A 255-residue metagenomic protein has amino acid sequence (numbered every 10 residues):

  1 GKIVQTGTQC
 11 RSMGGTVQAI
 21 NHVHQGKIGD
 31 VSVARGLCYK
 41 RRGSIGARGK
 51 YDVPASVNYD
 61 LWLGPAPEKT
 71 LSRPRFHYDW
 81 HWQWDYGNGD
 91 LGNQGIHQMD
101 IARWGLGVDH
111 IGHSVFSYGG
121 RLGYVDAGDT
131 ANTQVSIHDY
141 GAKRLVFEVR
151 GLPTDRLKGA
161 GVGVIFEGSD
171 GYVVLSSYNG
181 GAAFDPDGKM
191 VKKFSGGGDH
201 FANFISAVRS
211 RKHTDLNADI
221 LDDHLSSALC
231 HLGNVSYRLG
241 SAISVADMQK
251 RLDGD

Functional and structural regions predicted by a protein language model:
G1-S12, G26: Beta-strand-loop-alpha-helix segment that lines the small-molecule cofactor/substrate pocket of alpha/beta enzymes
M13-N21: Glycine-/Pro-rich loop/turn segments that contact NAD(P) or position catalytic residues in Rossmann-like domains
Q18, D30, R35, Y39-G89 (+1 more regions): Contiguous beta-strand/loop segments that form the cofactor/metal-binding neighborhood of enzyme cores
